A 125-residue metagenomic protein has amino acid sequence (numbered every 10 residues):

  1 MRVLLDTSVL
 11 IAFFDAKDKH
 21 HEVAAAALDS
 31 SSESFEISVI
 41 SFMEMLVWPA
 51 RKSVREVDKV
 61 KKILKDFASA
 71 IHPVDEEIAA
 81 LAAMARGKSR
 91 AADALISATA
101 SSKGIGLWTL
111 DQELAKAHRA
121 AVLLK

Functional and structural regions predicted by a protein language model:
M1-I37, P49-K62, K125: Short, well-structured N-terminal submotif of metal-dependent ribonuclease cores
L5, M43, L110: Active-site flanking residues adjacent to catalytic metal/cofactor-binding acidic residues
V9-L10, S41, I78, L95-I96 (+1 more regions): Alpha-helix capping/helix-boundary segments
E33, G87, I105: Short glycine/serine/threonine/alanine-rich loop segments
M43-L46, A83: Amphipathic alpha-helical segments within well-ordered protein domains
K65-R86: Acidic catalytic patch
D66-A70, S97-K125: Acidic, PIN/NYN-like endoribonuclease modules and their adjacent C-terminal/linker elements
